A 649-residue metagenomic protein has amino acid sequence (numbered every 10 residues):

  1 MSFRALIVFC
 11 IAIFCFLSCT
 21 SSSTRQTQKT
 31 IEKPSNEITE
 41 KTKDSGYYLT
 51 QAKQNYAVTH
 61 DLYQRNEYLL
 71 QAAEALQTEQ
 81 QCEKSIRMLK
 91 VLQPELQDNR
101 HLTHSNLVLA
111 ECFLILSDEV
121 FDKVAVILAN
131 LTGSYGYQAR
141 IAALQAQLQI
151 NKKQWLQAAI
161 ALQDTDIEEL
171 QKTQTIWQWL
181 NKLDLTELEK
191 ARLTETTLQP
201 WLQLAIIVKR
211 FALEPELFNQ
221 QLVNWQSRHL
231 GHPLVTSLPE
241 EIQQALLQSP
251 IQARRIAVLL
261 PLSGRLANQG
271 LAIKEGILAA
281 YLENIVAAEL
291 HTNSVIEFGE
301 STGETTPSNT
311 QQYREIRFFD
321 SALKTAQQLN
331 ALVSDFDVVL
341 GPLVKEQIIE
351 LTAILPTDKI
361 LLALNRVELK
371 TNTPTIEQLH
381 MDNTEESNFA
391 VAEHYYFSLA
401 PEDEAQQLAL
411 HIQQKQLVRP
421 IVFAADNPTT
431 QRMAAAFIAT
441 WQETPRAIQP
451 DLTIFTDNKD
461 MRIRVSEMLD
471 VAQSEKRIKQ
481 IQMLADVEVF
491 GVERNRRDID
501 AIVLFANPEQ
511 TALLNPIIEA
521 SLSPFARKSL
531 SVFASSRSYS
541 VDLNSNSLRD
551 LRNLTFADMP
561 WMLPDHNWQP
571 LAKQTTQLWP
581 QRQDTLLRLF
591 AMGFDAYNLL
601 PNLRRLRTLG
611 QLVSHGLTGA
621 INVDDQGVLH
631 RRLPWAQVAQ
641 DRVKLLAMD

Functional and structural regions predicted by a protein language model:
V8-F16: Bacterial N-terminal signal peptides
F16-N36: Bacterial Sec signal peptide processing site at the extreme N-terminus
P34-I242: Alpha-helical protein-protein interaction scaffolds
P250-A272, P420-V422: Short beta-strand segments enriched in small/hydrophobic residues
L271-A272, A287-G299, G303-E385: Beta-alpha junction/loop-to-helix N-cap segments that form part of ligand/metal-binding clefts
E377-D382, V391, L399, S474-K476 (+2 more regions): Extracellular/periplasmic periplasmic-binding protein-like sensory domains
E377-N383, E393-E509: Extracellular/periplasmic Venus flytrap/periplasmic-binding protein
S536, L578-L645: Segments of small-molecule ligand-sensing domains
